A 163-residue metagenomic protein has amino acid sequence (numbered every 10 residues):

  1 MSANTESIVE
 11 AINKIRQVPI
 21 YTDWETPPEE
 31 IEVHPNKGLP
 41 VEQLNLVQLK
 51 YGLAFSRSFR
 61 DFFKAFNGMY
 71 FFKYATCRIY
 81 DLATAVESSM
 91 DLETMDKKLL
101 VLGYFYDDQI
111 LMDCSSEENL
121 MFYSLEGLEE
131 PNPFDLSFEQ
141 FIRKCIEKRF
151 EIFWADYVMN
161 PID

Functional and structural regions predicted by a protein language model:
M1-L111, Y157-M159: A surface-exposed partner-binding patch
C114-E117: Short acidic-glycine loop/turn motifs at beta-strand connectors
N119-M121: Catalytic core of non-heme Fe(II) oxygenases with the double-stranded beta-helix
Y123-Y157: A recognition module on extended beta-rich or small alphabeta surfaces enriched in W/G with H and D/E
